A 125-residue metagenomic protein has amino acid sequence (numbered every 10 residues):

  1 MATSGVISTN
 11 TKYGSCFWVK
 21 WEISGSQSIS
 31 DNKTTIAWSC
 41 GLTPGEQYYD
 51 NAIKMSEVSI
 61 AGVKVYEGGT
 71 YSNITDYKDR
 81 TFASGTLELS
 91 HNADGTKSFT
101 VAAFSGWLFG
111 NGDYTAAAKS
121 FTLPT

Functional and structural regions predicted by a protein language model:
M1-T125: Mature extracytoplasmic or otherwise solvent-exposed domains
